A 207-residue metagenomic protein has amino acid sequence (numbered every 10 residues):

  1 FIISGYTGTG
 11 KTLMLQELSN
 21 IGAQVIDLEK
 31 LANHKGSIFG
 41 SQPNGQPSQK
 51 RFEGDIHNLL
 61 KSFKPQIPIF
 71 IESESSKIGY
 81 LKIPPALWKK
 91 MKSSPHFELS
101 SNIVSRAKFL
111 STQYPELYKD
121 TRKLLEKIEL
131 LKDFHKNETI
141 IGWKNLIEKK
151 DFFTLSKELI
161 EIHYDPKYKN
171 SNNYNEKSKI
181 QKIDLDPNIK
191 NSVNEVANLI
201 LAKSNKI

Functional and structural regions predicted by a protein language model:
F1, Q24-I26, I71, P95-L99 (+1 more regions): Hydrophobic/aromatic beta-strand patches that form the interior of the parallel beta-sheet core in alpha/beta enzyme
F1-N20: Glycine-rich phosphate-binding P-loop
G10, K35-I38, R106: A broad, structure-centric signal for solvent-exposed, well-ordered loop/edge residues that line or flank functional
E17, D55, L159: Alpha-helical scaffold segments in soluble metabolic enzymes
N20-K90: Conserved nucleotide-sensing/catalytic segment adjacent to the nucleotide-binding pocket in NTP-handling enzymes
K89-P95, S100-I207: Conserved NTP phosphate-binding and transfer environment spanning the P-loop NTPase/kinase superfamily
